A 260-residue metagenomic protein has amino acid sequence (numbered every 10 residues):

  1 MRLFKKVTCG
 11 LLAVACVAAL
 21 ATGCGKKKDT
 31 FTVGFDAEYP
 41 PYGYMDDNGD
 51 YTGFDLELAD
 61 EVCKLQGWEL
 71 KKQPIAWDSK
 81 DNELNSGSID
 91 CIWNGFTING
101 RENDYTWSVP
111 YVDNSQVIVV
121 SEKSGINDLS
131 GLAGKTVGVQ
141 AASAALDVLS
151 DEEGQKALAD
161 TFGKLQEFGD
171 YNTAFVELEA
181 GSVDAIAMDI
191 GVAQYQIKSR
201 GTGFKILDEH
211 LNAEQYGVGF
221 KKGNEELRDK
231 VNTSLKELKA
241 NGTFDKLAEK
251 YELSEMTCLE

Functional and structural regions predicted by a protein language model:
M1-F31, C258-E260: Short, low-complexity disordered leader/linker segments with a strong preference for bacterial N-terminal type II
T30-G53: Short glycine-rich His-centered loop
A37, D113-V120, I190, Q194-K236 (+1 more regions): Periplasmic-binding protein-like
M45, A59-W68, A145-E167, I197-G201: Ligand-binding cleft/hinge of the Venus flytrap
L56, D60, K64, E69-G131 (+2 more regions): Acidic, polar ligand-binding/catalytic clefts
L56-L65, I126, S130, K135-T136 (+2 more regions): Extended ligand-binding regions for polar small-molecule ligands
G67-E69, N85-N94, K135-T136, D170 (+2 more regions): Alpha-to-beta junction loops
S79, G95-D104, V148-D151, V176-N212: A ligand-binding cleft/hinge motif common to bilobed small-molecule-binding domains
